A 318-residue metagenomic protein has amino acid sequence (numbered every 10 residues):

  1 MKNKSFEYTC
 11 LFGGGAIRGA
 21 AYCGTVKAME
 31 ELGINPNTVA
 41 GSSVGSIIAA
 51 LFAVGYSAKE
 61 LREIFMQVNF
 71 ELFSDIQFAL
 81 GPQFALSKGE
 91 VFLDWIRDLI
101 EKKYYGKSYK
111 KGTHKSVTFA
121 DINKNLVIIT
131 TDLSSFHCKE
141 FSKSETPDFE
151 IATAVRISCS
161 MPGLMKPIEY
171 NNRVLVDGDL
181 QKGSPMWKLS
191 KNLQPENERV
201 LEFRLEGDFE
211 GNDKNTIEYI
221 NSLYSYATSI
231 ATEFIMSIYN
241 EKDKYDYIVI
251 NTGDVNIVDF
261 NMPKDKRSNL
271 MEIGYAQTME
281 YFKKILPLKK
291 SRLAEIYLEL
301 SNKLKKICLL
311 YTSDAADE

Functional and structural regions predicted by a protein language model:
M1-S42, A50-S313: Patatin-like phospholipase
S46: Catalytic nucleophile loop
D314-E318: A short, hydrophobic C-terminal helix/tail in secreted or cell-surface proteins
